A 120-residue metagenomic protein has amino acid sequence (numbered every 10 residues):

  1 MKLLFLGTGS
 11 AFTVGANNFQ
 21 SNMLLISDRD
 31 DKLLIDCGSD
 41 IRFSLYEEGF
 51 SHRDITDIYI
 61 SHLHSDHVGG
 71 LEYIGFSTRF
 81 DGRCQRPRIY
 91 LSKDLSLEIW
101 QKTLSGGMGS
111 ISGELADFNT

Functional and structural regions predicted by a protein language model:
M1-T120: Binuclear metal-dependent hydrolase catalytic cores
